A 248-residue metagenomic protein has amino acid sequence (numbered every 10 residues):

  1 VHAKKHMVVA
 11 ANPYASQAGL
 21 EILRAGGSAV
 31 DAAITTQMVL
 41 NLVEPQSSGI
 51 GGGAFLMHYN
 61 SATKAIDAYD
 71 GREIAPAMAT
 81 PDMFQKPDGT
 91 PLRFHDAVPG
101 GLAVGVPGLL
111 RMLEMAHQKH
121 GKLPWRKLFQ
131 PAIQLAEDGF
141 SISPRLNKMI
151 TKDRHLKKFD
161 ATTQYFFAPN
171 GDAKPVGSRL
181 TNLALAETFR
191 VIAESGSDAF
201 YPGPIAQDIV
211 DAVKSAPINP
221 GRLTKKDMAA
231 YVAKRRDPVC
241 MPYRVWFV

Functional and structural regions predicted by a protein language model:
V1-Q17, E21, A29-V30, I34-S195 (+2 more regions): Noncatalytic scaffold domains of N-terminal-nucleophile
